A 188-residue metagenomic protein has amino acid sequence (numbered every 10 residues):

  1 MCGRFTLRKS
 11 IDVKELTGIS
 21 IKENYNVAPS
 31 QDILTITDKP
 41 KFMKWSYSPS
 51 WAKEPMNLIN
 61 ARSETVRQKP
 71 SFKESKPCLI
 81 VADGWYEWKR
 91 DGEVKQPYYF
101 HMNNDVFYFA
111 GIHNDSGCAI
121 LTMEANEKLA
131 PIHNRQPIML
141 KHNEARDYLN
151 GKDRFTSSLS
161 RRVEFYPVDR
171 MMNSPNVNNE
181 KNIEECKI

Functional and structural regions predicted by a protein language model:
M1-I188: Short linear sequence motif anchored by a di-proline
